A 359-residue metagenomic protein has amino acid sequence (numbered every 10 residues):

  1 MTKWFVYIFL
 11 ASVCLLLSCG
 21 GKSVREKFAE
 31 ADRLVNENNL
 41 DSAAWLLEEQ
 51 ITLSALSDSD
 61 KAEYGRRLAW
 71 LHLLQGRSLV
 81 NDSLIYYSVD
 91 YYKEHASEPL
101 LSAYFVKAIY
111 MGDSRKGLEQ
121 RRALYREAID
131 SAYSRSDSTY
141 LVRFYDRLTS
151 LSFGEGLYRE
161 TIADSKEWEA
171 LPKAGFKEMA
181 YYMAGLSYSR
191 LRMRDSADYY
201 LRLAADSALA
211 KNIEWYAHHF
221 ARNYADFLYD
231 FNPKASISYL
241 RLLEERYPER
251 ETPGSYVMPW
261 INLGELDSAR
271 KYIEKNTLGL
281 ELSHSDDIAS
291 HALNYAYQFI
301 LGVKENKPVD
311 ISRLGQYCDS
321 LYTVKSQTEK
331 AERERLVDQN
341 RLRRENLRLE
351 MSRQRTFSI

Functional and structural regions predicted by a protein language model:
L16-S18: C-terminal motif of bacterial Sec signal peptides marking the signal peptidase cleavage site
G21-Y86: Start-of-domain marker
R25-E37, D41, D82, D267-R270 (+2 more regions): Hydrophobic positions within repeat-based interaction scaffolds
A29, R67, V106, Y140 (+7 more regions): "A position-specific structural signal for the A-helix of alpha-solenoid helical repeats
R33, L71, Y110-M111, L151 (+4 more regions): Residue-level signature for tetratricopeptide repeat
E37, Q75, S114-R115, E155 (+4 more regions): Structural motif corresponding to the intra-repeat A-B loop/turn of tetratricopeptide repeats
E48-L53, Y86-Y91, R126-S134, A163-P172 (+4 more regions): Amphipathic alpha-helical segments of tetratricopeptide repeats
